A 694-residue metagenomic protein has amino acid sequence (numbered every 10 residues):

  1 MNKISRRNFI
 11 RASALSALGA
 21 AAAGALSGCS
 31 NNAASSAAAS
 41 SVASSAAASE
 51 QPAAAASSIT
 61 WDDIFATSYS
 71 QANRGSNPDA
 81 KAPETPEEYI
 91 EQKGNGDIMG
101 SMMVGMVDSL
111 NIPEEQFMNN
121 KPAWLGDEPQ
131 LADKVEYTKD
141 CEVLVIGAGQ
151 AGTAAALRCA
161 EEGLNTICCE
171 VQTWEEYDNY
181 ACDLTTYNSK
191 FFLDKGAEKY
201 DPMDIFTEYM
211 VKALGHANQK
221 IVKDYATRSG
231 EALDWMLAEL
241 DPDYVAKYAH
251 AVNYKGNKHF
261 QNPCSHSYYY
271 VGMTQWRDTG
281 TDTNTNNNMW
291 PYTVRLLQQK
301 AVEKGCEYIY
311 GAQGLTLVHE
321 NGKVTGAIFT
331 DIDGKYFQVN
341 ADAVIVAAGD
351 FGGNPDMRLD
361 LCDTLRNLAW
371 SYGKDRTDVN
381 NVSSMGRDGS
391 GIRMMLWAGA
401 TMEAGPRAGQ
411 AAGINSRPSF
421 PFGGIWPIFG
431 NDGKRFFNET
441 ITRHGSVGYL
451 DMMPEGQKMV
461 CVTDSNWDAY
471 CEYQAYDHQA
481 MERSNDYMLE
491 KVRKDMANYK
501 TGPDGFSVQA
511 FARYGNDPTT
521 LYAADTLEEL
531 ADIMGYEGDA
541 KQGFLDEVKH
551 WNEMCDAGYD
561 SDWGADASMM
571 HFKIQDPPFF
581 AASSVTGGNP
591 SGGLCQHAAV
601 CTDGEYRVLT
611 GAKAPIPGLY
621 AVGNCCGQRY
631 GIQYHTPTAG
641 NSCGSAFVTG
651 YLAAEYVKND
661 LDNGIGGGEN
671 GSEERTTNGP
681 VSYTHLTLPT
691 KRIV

Functional and structural regions predicted by a protein language model:
M1-A20, G24: N-terminal secretory signal peptides and thylakoid transit peptides that target proteins across membranes
A12-G19, N31-A34, A48-C141: Extreme N-terminal leader/targeting segments of oxidoreductases
G75-K121, A226-K335, P355-D356, V548 (+1 more regions): Conserved redox-cofactor binding core of oxidoreductases
M99-V107, T316, E537, K541-R629 (+1 more regions): A glycine-rich dinucleotide-binding beta-alpha-beta segment and adjacent secondary-structure elements that constitute
K139-C141, G334-A343: Core beta-strand elements of the Rossmann-like FAD/NAD(P) dinucleotide-binding domain in flavoenzyme oxidoreductases
N340-G413, P637-A639, C643-L652: Glycine-rich loop(s) and the adjacent beta-strand/alpha-helix scaffold that form part
I392-M394, A398-Y536: An anion/pyrophosphate-binding glycine-rich loop and adjacent beta-alpha core in soluble alpha-beta enzymes
Y683-T690: Conserved small/polar residues in nucleotide/adenosyl-binding loops
